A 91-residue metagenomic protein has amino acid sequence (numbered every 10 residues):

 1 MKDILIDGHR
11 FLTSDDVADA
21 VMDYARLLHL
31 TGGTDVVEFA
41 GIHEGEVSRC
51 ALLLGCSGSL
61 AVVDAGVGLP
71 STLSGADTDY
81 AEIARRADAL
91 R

Functional and structural regions predicted by a protein language model:
M1-S14: Short, extreme N-terminal segment that most often corresponds to the first beta-strand
F11-L12, D19-A20, G68-L69: Short, surface-exposed beta-strand-loop junctions and turns on beta-sheet-rich folds
L12, H29-A65: Short, structured protein-protein interaction patches enriched in aromatics and acidic/basic residues, typified by
V17-L27: Charged, amphipathic alpha-helical segments
R26, L30-G33, R85-A89: Generic surface-pattern signal
L52-R91: Helix-rich interaction surfaces within compact, conserved domain-sized segments that mediate assembly or partner
